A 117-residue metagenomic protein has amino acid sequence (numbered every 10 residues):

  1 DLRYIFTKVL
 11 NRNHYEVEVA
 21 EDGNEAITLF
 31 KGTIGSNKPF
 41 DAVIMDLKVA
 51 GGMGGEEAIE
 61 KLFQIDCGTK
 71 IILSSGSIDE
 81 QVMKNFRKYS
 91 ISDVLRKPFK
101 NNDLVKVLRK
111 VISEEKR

Functional and structural regions predicted by a protein language model:
R3, N24-K31, E60, V105: Alpha2 helix of the CheY-like receiver
Y4-R12: Charged docking surfaces used in two-component/phosphorelay signaling
V9, Q81, F99-I112: C-terminal output helix
V19-A42, M83: Acidic, metal-coordinating helix/loop segments flanking the phosphotransfer/catalytic sites of two-component signaling
D22-E25, G51-A58: Acidic catalytic/metal-coordinating carboxylates
D46-L47: Active-site residues of response regulator receiver
K61, F86-V94: As written
S74-G76: Hydrophobic/aromatic residues positioned on beta-strands within the core alpha/beta folds
